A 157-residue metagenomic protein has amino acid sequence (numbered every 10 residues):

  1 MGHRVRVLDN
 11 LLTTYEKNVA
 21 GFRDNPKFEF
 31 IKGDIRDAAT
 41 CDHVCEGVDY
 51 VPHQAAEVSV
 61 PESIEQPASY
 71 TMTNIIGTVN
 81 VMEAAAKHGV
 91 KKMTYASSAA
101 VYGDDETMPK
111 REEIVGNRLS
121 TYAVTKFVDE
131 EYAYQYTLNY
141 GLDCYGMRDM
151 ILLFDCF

Functional and structural regions predicted by a protein language model:
M1-D155: N-terminal Rossmann-like NAD(P)+-binding domain of SDR-like oxidoreductases, especially those catalyzing
